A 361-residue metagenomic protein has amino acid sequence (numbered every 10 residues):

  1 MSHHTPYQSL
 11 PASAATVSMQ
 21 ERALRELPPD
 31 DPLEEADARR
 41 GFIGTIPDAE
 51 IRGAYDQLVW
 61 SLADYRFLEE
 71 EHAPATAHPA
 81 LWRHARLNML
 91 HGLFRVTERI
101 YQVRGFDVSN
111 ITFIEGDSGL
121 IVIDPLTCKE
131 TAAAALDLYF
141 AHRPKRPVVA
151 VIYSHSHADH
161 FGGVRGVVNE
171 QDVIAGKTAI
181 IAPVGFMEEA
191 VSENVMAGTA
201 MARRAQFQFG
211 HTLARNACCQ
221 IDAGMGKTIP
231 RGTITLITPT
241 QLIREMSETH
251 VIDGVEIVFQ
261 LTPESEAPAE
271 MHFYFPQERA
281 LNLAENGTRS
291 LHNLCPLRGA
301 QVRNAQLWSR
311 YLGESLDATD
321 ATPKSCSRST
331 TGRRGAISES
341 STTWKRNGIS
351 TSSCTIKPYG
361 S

Functional and structural regions predicted by a protein language model:
M1-A85, L312: N-terminal pre-domain segments of enzymes
H4-L24, A280-L281, S290, Q306-S361: Divalent-metal (often Zn2+) His-rich catalytic cores of metallo-beta-lactamase-fold enzymes
A85-R146, M271-F275, R279-E285: Conserved beta-strand hairpin/beta-sheet module of binuclear metal-dependent hydrolase folds, prominently
R95, I181, M187-P263, A269 (+1 more regions): Metallo-beta-lactamase
S118-G119, K129-A179: Active-site metal-binding motif and surrounding structural segment of the metallo-beta-lactamase
I123-P125, P147-D159, I181-V184, N282-A284 (+1 more regions): Active-site neighborhood of phospho(di)ester-bond hydrolases with catalytic His/Asp-centered motifs
E130, S156-G162, M187-A190, E266-A267 (+2 more regions): Active-site environment of divalent metal-dependent phosphoester hydrolases
E256, Q260-A318: Active-site-proximal loop/helix segments of hydrolase catalytic cores
